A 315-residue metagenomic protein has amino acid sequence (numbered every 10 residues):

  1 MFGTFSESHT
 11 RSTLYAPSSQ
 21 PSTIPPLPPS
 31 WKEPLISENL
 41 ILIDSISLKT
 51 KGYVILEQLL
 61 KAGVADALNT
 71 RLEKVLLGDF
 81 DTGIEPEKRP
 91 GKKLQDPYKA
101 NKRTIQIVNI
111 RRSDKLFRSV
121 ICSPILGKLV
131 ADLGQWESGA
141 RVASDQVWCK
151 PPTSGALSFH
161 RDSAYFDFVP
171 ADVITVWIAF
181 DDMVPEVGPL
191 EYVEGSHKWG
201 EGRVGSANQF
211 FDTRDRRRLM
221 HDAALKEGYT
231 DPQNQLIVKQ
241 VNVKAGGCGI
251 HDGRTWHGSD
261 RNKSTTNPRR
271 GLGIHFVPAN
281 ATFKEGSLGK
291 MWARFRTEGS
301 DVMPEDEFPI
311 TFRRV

Functional and structural regions predicted by a protein language model:
F2-P34, P86, G202-F210, A245-I250 (+1 more regions): Non-heme Fe(II)/2-oxoglutarate
F2-T50, E57-F159, F166: Non-heme Fe(II)-dependent double-stranded beta-helix
I46, P185-W256: Double-stranded beta-helix
Y53, A171-T175, V187, V238-Q240 (+1 more regions): Extracellular structured ligand-interaction cores
L126, P152-S154, D182-P185, K198 (+3 more regions): Short, charged/polar surface micro-motifs in flexible loops or helix N-caps
S138, S163, I178-P189, G195-H197: Active-site region of the double-stranded beta-helix
G155-R161, P170, E186-Y192, E201-G205 (+1 more regions): A short secondary-structure junction signal
D167-P185, N242-V243, I250, H275-A279: Short, conserved beta-strand element in jelly-roll/cupin
